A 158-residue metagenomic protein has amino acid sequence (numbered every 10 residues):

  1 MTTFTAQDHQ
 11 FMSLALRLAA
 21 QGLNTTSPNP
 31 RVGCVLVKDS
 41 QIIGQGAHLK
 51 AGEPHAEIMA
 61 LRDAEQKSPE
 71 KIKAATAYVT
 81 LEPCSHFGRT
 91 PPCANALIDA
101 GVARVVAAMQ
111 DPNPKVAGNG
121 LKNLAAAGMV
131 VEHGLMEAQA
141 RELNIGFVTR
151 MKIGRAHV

Functional and structural regions predicted by a protein language model:
M1-T25, I42, S68, K73 (+1 more regions): Zinc-dependent deaminase
P28-V32, P54, G154-R155: Short, basic and Ser/Thr-rich N-terminal targeting/leader segments
V32-S40: Short beta-strand scaffold segments in enzyme catalytic cores
I42-K50: A short, conserved beta-strand element enriched in hydrophobic/aromatic residues
A47, P54-H55, A77-A96: Local cysteine-cluster metal-coordination motifs and their immediate loop/turn environment, predominantly Fe-S cluster
K50-R62: A short, polar/charged loop-to-alpha-helix boundary motif
A60-F87: Mobile, glycine- and charge-enriched loop segments and immediately flanking short secondary-structure elements within
